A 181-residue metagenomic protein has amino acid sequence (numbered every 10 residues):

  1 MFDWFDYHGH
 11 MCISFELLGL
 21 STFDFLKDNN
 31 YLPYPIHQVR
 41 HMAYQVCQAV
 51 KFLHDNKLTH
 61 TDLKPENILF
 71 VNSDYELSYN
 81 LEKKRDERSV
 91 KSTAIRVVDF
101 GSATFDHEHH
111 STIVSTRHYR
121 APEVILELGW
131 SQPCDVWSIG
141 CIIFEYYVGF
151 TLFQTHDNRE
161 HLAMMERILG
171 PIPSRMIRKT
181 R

Functional and structural regions predicted by a protein language model:
M1-R181: Intrinsically disordered, low-complexity regulatory segments of kinases
